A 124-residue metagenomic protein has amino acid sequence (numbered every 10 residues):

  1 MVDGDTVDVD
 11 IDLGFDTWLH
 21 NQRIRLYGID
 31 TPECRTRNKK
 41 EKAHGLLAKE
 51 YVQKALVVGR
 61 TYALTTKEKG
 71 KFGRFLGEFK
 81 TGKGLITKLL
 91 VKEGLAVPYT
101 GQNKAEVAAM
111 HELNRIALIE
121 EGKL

Functional and structural regions predicted by a protein language model:
M1-L124: Small beta-barrel nucleic-acid-binding modules, primarily SNase/OB-fold domains and secondarily Tudor-like barrels
